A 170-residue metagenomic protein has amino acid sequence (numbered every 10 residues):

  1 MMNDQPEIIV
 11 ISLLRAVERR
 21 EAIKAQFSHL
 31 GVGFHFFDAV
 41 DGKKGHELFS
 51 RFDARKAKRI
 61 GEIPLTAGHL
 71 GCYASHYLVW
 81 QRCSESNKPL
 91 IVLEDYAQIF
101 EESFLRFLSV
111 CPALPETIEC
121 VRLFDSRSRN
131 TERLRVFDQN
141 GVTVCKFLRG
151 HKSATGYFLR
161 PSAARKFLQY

Functional and structural regions predicted by a protein language model:
M2-L93, A97-Y170: An acidic/histidine-cluster motif and surrounding catalytic segment that typifies divalent-metal-assisted enzyme active
